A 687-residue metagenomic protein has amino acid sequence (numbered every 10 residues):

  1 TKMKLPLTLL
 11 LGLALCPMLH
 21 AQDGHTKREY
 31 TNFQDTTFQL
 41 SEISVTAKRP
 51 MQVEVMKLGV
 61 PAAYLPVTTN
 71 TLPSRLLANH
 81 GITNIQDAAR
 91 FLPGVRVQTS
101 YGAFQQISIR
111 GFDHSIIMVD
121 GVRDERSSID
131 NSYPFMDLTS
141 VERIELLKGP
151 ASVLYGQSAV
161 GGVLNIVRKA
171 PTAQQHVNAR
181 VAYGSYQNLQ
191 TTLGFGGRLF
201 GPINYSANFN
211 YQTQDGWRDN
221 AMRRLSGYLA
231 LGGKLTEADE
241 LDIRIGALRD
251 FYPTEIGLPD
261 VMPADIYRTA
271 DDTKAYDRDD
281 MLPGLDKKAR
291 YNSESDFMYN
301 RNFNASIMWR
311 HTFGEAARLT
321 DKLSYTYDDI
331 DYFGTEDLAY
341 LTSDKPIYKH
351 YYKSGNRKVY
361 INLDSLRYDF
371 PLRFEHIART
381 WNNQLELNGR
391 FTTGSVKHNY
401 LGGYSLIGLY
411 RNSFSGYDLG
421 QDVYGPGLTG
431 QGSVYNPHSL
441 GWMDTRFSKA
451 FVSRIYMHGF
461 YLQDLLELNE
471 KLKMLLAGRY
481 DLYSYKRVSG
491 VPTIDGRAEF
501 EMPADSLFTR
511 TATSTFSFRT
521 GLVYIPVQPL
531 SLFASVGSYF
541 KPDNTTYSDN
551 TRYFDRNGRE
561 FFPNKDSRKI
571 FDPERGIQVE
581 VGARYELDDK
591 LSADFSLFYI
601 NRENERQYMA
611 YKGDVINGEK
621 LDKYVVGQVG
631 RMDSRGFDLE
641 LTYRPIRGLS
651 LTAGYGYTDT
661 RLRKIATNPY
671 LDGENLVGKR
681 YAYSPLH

Functional and structural regions predicted by a protein language model:
K48, Q52-P61, P66-T69, Q86-R123 (+1 more regions): Extracytoplasmic beta-strand/coil segments of soluble accessory domains associated with Gram-negative outer-membrane
I85-A88, Q105-I107, S132, S158-A179 (+1 more regions): N-terminal periplasmic accessory domains that precede and gate Gram-negative outer-membrane beta-barrel machines
V97, Q106, V122-K148, V167-K169 (+1 more regions): Short acidic/polar hinge/loop motifs at secondary-structure boundaries that mediate gating or recognition
H176-N178, Y183-T213, R218-E255, F297-T312: Transmembrane beta-barrel wall of Gram-negative outer-membrane proteins
G232-K234, A238-T312, Y327-A378, Y424-K449 (+3 more regions): Acidic/polar loop-and-plug regions of large Gram-negative outer-membrane beta-barrel proteins
T236, A378, K397-L409, F451-R602 (+3 more regions): Structural signature of Gram-negative outer-membrane beta-barrels, strongest in the C-terminal barrel of TonB-dependent
I307-D328, R367-G490: Face-selective signature of the C-terminal outer-membrane beta-barrel domain
E470, Y599-N601, K620-H687: Gram-negative outer-membrane beta-barrel transporters
